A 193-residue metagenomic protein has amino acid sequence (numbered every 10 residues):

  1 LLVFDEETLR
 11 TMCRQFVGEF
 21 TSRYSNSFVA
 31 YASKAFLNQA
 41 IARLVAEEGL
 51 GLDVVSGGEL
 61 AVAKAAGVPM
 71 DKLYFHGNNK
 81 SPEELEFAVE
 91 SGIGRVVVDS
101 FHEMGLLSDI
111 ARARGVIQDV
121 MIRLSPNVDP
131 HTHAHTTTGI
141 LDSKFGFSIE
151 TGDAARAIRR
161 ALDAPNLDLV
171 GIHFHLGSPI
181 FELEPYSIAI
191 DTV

Functional and structural regions predicted by a protein language model:
L1-D119, A155, R159, A164-L169 (+2 more regions): A charged N-terminal "starter" segment
A32, D119-S125, H173-H175: Short beta-strand segments
N127-V193: Active-site loop/helix belt of alpha/beta enzymes
